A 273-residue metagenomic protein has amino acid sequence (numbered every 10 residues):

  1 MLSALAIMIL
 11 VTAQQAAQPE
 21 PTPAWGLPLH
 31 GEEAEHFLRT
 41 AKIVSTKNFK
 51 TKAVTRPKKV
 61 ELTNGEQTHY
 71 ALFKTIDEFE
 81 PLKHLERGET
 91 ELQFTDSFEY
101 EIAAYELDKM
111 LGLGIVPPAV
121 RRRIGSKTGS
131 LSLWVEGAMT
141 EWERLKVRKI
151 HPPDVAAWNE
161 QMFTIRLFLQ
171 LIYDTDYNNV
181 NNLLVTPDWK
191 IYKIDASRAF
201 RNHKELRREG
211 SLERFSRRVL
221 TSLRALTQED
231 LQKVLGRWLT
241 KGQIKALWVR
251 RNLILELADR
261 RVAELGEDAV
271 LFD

Functional and structural regions predicted by a protein language model:
L2-E66, I191, R237-D273: Regulatory N- and C-terminal appendages and interdomain linkers associated with kinase/kinase-like NTP transferase
P21-L27, E33-R39, F94-E99, R148-I150 (+1 more regions): Generic detector of short, locally flexible boundary/turn motifs and exposed helical patches
P28-L29, A138-E141, N182-P187: Secondary-structure junction/capping motif
R39-P152, D174: Conserved ATP-binding subdomain of kinase catalytic cores across diverse folds
A103-L113, S126, L145-L206: Conserved kinase catalytic-core segment
P118-A119, Q170, V185, L239: Preference for well-ordered, secondary-structure-rich cores of eukaryotic proteins
G125-I172, L212-R237, K241, K245 (+1 more regions): ATP-dependent phospho-/nucleotidyl transfer catalytic cores
V185-D273: C-terminal catalytic region of ATP-dependent kinase domains
